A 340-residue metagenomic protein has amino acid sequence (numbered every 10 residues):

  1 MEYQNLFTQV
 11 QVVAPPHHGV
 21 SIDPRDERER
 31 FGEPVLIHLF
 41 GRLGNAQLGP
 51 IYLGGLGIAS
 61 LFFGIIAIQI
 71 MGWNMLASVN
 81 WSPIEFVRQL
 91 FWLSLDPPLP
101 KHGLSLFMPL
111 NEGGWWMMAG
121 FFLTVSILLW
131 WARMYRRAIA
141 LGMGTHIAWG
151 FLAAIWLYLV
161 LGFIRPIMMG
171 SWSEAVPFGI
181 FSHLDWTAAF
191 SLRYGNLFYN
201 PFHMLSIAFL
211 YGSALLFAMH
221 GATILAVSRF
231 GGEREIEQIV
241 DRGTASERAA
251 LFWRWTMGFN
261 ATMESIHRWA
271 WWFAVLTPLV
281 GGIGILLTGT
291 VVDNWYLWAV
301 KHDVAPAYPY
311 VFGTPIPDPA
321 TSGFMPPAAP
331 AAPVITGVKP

Functional and structural regions predicted by a protein language model:
M1-I58, M75, V79-L99, L251-R254 (+1 more regions): N-terminal juxtamembrane cytosolic/stromal segments of multi-pass membrane proteins
E33-L43, L76-V87, P98-L104, F122-A148 (+1 more regions): Cytoplasmic membrane-interface regions of multi-pass membrane proteins
I37-S60, A140-F151, Y194-A208, A250-I283: Loop-to-transmembrane boundary segments
L56-N74, I147-M168, A208-L215, L276-L286: Hydrophobic alpha-helical membrane-insertion segments
G72-A77, W131-T145, F163-V176, Y211-I236 (+1 more regions): Juxtamembrane/interface segments at transmembrane-helix termini
N74-L106, I164-L197, I236-W253, N294-P340: Membrane-interfacial helical/loop segments at transmembrane boundaries in membrane proteins
M108-I164, P177: Alpha-helical transmembrane segments with an aromatic anchor "belt"
P109-M117, Y199-F217: Alpha-helical transmembrane segments
